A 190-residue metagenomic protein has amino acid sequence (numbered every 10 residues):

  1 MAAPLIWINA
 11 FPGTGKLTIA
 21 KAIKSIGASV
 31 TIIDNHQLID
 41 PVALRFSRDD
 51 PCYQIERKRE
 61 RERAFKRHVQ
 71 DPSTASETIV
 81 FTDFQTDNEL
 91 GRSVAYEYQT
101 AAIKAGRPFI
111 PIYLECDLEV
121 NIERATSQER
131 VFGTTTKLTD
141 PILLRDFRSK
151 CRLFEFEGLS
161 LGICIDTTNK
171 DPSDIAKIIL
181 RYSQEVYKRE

Functional and structural regions predicted by a protein language model:
I8: Hydrophobic anchor at the beta1->P-loop junction of P-loop NTPases
P12: The conserved Walker
G15: Conserved glycine(s) of the Walker
T18-V69: Conserved substrate/cofactor phosphate-moiety recognition/catalytic segment in nucleotide-dependent phosphotransferases
E56-Y113: Glycine-rich phosphate-binding loop used to anchor ATP phosphates in small-molecule kinases, encompassing both
R61, F65, P172-S183: Short, amphipathic alpha-helical "lid/cap" segments that border enzyme active or binding sites
I103-A125, I165: Conserved phosphate-donor/acceptor-positioning beta-strand/loop module used by diverse small-molecule
E123, S127-I178, R189-E190: Small-molecule kinase domains that catalyze NTP-dependent phosphoryl transfer to phosphate-bearing small molecules
